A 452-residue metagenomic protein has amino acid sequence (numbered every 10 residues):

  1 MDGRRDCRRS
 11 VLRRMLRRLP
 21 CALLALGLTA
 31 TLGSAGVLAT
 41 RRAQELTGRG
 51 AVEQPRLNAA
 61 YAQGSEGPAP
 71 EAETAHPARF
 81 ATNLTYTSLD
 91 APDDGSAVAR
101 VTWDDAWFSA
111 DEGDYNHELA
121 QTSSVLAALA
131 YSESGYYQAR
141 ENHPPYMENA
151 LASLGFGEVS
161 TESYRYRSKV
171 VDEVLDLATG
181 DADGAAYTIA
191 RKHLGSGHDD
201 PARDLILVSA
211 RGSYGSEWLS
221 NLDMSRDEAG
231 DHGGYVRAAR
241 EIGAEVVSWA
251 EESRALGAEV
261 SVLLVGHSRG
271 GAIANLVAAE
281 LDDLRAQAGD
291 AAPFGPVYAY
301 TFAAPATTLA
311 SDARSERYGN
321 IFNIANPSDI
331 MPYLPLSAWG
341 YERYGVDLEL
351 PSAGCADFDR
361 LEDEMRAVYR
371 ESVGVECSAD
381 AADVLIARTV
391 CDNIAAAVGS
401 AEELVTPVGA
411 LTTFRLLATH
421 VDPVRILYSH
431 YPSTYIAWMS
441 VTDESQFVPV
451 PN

Functional and structural regions predicted by a protein language model:
C7-A25: N-terminal Sec-pathway targeting helices
L24-L28, L32: Hydrophobic core
G33-A51, A62: Sec-dependent signal peptide cleavage junction
S153-V265, E280-Y298, R314-Y318, F322 (+2 more regions): A conserved cap/lid and substrate-binding interface adjacent to the catalytic center of lipid-processing enzymes
G266-G270, A274: Gly/Ala-rich beta-loop-alpha elbow adjacent to hydrolase catalytic centers
N275-A279: Short, hydrophobic alpha-helix immediately C-terminal to the catalytic nucleophile
A291, P296-A379: The feature captures the conserved acid-bearing segment of alpha/beta-hydrolase catalytic domains
F358, E362-P451: Long, charge-rich alpha-helical interaction segments
